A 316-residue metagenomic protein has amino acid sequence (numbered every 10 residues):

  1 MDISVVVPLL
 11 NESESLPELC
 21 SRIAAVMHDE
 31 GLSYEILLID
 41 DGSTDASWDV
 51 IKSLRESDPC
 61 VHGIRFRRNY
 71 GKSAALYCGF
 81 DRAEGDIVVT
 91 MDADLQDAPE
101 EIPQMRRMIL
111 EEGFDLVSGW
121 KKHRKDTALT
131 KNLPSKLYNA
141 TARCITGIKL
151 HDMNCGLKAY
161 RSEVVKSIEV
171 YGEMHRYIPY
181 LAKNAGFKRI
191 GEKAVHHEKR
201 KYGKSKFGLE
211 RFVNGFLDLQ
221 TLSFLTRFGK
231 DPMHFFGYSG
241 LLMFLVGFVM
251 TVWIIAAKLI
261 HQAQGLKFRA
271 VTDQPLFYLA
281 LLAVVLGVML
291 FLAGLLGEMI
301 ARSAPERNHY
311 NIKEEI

Functional and structural regions predicted by a protein language model:
D2-S4, E35: Cell-envelope/extracellular polymer assembly enzymes that use nucleotide-activated donors
V7-S21, G42: Active-site beta-to-alpha loop of glycosyltransferases that engages the nucleotide-sugar donor
E14-P17, D45-L54: Acidic helix N-cap motif at the loop->helix transition within catalytic regions of sugar-transfer enzymes
C20, A24, E30-G42, I64-R65: Short beta-strand/loop segment that forms part of the nucleotide-sugar
D40-D49, L95-Q96: A conserved acidic beta->alpha catalytic loop
H62-R68, K72-R82, I87, P99-Y177 (+3 more regions): Acceptor/aglycone-binding surface of glycosyltransferases and processive sugar-polymer synthases
Y180-I316: Hydrophobic helical membrane-anchoring modules
